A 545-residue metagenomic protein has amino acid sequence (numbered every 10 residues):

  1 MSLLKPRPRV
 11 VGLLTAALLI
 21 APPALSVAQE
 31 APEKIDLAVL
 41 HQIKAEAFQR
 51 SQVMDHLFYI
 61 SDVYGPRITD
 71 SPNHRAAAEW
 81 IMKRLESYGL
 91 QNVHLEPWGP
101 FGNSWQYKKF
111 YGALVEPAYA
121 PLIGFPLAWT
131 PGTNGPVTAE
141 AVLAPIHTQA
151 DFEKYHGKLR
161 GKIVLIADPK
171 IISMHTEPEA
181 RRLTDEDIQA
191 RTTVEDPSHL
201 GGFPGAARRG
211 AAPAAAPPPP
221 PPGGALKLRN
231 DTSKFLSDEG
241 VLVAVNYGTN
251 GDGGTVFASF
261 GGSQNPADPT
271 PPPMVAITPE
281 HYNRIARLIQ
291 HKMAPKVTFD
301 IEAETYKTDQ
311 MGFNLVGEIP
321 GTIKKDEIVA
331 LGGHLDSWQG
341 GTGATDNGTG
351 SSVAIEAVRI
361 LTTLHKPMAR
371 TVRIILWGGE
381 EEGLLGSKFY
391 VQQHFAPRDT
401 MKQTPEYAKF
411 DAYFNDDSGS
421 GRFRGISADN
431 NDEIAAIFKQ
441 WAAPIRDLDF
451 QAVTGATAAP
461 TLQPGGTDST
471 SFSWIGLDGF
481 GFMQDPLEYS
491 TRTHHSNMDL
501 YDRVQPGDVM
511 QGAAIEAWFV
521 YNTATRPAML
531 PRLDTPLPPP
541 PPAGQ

Functional and structural regions predicted by a protein language model:
G12-P23: Bacterial N-terminal signal peptides
Q29-E30, L200-G223, P541-Q545: Disordered, low-complexity segments in secreted/periplasmic proteins that are enriched in proline
E30-D36, F58, D62-A207: Noncatalytic luminal/extracellular "stalk/propeptide" segments of secretory-pathway proteins
I35-S71, G254-G262, D336, D417-S418 (+1 more regions): N-terminal capping segment at the start of a domain
L37-V39, P121-G124, W129-E153, G262-A344 (+1 more regions): Soluble metallo-hydrolase cores and metallopeptidase-like ectodomains found primarily in the secretory/periplasmic
E86, L236, L315, L331-L385 (+2 more regions): Alpha-helical metal-binding/catalytic segments enriched in His/Glu/Asp
P117-L122, N134-A139, G157-G161, I171-S173 (+6 more regions): Metal-dependent peptidase/peptidase-like ectodomains
P219-P221, A225, S233, S237-D238 (+4 more regions): Active-site-adjacent substrate-binding region of metalloamidase/peptidase-like peptide-processing proteins
